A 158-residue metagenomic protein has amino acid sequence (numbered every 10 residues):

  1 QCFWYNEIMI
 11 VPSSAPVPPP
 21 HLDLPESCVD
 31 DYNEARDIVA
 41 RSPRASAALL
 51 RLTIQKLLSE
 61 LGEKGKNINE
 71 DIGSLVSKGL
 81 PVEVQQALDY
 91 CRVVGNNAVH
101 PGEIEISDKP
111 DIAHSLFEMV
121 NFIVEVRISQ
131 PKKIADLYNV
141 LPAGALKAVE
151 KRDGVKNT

Functional and structural regions predicted by a protein language model:
Q1-R44, S129, K147, K151-T158: Charged alpha-helical initiation segments
V17-L22, S42-V82: Flexible secondary-structure boundary motifs
C28, S46, I72, L88-C91 (+1 more regions): Hydrophobic packing residues in well-ordered alpha-helices of helical domains and bundles
L52-K56, E60, N97, E118 (+2 more regions): Short, residue-level hotspots on alpha-helical faces of the histone-fold and other alpha-helical interaction modules
Q85-I104: Histidine-centered, metal-coordinating catalytic motifs and their short helical/loop contexts
G102-I112: Amphipathic, charged alpha-helical scaffolds that flank and support histidine-based chemistry in signaling
P110-T158: Amphipathic, Lys/Arg-enriched alpha-helical patches that create a basic surface for binding polyanionic ligands
